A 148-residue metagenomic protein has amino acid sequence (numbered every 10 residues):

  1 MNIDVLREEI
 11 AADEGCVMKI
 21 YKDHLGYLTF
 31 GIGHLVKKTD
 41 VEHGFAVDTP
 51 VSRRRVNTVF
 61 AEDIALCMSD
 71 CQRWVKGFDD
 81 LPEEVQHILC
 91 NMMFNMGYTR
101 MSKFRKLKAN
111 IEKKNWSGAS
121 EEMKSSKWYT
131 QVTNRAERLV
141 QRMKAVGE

Functional and structural regions predicted by a protein language model:
M1-K19, L25-G26, H34-V41, V51 (+3 more regions): Long, amphipathic alpha-helical surface segments
F30: Alpha-helical bundle segments that constitute or directly flank the non-heme di-iron/ferroxidase center
D40-H43, F78-D79: Short hydrophobic/aromatic-rich motifs at helix boundaries and adjacent loops
G44-D48: Short glycine-enriched, charge-decorated loop/helix-capping segments at active-site entrances that position
T49-G97: Mid-length scaffold segments of soluble, non-membrane domains
